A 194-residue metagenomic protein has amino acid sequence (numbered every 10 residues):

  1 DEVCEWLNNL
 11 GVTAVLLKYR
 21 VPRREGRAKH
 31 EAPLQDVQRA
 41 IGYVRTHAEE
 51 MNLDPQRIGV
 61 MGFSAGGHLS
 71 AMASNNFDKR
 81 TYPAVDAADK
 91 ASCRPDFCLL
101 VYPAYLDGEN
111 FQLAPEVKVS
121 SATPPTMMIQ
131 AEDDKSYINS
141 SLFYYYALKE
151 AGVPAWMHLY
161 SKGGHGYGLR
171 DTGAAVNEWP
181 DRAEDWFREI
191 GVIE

Functional and structural regions predicted by a protein language model:
D1-L17: Short amphipathic alpha-helix adjacent to the substrate-entry channel of hydrolases
C4, L17-D54, T172-V176: Catalytic nucleophile-loop/oxyanion-hole region of alpha/beta-hydrolase and closely related hydrolase-like folds
T13, K18-E25, A104, Y160-G163: Short beta-to-alpha linker loops that shape the active-site pocket of alpha/beta-hydrolase fold enzymes
Q35-S121: Primarily recognizes the serine-hydrolase "nucleophile elbow" in alpha/beta-hydrolase and SGNH/GDSL folds
A122, M127-Q130: Short beta-strand/loop motif that positions the catalytic acidic residue of the alpha/beta-hydrolase fold
E132-K135, K162-G164: Acidic beta-to-alpha connecting loop that harbors the catalytic carboxylate
K135-L142: Conserved alpha/beta-hydrolase "acid-adjacent" motif
L142-E194: C-terminal catalytic histidine-bearing segment of alpha/beta-hydrolase fold enzymes
